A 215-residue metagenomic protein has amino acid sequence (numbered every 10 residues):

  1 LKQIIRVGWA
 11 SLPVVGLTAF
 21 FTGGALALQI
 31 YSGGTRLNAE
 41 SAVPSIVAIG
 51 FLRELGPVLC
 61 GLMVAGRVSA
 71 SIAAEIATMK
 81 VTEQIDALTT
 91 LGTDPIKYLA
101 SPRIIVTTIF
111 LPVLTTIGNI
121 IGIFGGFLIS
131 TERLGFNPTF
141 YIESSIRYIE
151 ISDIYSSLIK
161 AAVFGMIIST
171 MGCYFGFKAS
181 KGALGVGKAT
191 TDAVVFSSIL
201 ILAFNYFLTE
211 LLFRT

Functional and structural regions predicted by a protein language model:
L1-G8, S145, I149: Periplasmic/extracellular loop-to-transmembrane helix junction in inner-membrane transport proteins
Q3, E83, P95-T115, A189 (+1 more regions): Start (N-cap) of specific transmembrane helices in multi-pass transporter permeases
Q3-L59, M63: Active-site cofactor/substrate anionic-group-binding motifs, chiefly glycine- and Lys/Arg-rich phosphate-binding loops
T18-F21, G61, A65, S101-S130 (+4 more regions): Hydrophobic alpha-helical transmembrane segments that constitute the membrane-spanning cores of multi-pass membrane
Q29-L52, I120-A162, M166, T170-T190 (+1 more regions): Membrane-interfacial helix-loop-helix connectors in multipass membrane proteins
V43-D86, L114, M171: Hydrophobic alpha-helical transmembrane segments of multi-pass membrane transport proteins
I76-S101, A183-V186: Short cytoplasmic-facing helical segments at TM-TM junctions of multi-pass membrane proteins
V186, D192-T209: Final/C-terminal transmembrane alpha-helix of multipass membrane proteins
